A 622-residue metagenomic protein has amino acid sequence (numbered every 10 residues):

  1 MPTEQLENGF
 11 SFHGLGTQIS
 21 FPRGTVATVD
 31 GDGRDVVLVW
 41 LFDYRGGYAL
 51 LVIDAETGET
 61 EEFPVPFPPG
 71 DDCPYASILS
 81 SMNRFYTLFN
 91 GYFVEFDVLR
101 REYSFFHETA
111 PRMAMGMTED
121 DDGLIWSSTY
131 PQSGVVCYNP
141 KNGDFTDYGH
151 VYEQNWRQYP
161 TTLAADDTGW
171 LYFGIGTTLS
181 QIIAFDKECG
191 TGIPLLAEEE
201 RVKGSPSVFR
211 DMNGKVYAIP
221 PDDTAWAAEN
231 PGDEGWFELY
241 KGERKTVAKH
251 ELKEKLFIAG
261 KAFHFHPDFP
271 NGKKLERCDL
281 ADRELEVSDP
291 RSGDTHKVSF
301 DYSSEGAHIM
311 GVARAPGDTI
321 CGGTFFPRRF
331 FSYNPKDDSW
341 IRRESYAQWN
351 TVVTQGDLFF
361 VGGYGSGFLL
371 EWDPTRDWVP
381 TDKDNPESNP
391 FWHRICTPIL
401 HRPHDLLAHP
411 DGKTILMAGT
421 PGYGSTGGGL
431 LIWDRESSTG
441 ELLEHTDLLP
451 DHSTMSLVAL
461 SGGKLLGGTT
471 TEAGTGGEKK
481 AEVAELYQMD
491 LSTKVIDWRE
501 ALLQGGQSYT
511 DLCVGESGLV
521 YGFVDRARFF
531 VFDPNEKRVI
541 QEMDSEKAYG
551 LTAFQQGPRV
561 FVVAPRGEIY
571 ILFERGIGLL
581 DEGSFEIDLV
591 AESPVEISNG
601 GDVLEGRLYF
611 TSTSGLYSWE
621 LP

Functional and structural regions predicted by a protein language model:
H13-F21, P64-P69, F106-A110, G149-N155 (+10 more regions): Surface loop/turn motifs at the tips and blade-to-blade linkers of beta-strand repeat domains
I19-V29, G70-I78, P111-E119, W156-A164 (+9 more regions): Repeated scaffold domains used in trafficking and secretory/extracellular systems, primarily beta-propellers
V36-W40, R84-T87, L124-S127, L171-G174 (+9 more regions): Conserved beta-propeller blade signature
D43, G91, P131, T177 (+9 more regions): Residue-level signature of beta-propeller blades and closely related beta-rich strand-turn architectures in secreted
A49-L51, Y92-V94, G134-V136, Q181-I183 (+9 more regions): A short loop-to-beta-strand structural motif that recurs across blades of beta-propeller domains
A55-G58, D97-R101, N139-G143, D186-G190 (+9 more regions): Short loop/turn segments that connect beta-strands within beta-propeller blades
D223-N230, M417-G427, G467-V483: Short, conserved, GDST-rich strand-edge loop motifs in beta-rich repeat architectures
V595-P622: Blade-level signature of beta-propeller repeat domains, shared across WD40, Kelch, NHL, RCC1 and BNR/Asp-box propellers
